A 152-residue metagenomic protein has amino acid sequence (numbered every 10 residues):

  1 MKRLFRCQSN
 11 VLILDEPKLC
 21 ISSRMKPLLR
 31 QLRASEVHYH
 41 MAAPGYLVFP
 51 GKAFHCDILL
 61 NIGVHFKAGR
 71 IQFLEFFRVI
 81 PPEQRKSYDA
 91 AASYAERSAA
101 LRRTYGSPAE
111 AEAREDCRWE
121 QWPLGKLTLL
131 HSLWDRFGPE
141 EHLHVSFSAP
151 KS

Functional and structural regions predicted by a protein language model:
M1-R118, T128-S152: Short helix/turn-capping signatures at newly exposed starts of structured segments
Q121-G125: Active-site beta-strand termini and strand-to-loop segments that position acidic
